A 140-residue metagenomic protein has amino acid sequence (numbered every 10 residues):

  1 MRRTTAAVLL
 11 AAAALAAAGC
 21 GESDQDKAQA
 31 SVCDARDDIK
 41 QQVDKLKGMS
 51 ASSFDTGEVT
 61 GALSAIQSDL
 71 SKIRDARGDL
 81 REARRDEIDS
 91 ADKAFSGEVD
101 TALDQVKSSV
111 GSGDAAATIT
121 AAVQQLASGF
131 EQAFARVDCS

Functional and structural regions predicted by a protein language model:
M1-V8: Bacterial N-terminal signal peptides that target proteins for export
V8-L9, Q42: A periodicity- and composition-biased signal for non-globular, repetitive helical segments
A13, D26, F130-A133: Residue-level signal for mature regions of secreted extracellular proteins and peptides
L15-G19: C-terminal motif of bacterial Sec signal peptides marking the signal peptidase cleavage site
C20-A65: Immediate post-signal-peptide N-terminus of mature secreted/exported proteins
A62-G129: Long, amphipathic, charge-rich alpha-helical segments that form helical bundles/coiled-coils
S128-S140: Short, low-complexity, Pro/Ser/Thr/Gly-rich segments in the mature regions of secreted, periplasmic
